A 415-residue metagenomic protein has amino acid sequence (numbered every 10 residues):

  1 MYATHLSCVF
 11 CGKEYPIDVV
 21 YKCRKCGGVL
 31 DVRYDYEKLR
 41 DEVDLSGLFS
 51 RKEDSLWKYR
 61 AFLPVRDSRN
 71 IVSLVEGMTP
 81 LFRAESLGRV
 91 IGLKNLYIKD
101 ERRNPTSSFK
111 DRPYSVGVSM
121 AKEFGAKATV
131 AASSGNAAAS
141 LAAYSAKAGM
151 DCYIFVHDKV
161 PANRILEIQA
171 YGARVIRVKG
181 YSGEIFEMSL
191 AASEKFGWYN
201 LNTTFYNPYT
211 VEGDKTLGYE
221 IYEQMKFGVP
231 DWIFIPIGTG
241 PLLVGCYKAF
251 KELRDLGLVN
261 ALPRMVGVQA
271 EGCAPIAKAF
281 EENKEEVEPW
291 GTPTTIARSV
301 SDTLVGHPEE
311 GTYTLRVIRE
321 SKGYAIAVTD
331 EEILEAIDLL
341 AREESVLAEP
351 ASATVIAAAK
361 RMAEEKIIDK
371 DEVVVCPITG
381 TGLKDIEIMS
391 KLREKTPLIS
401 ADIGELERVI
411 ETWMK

Functional and structural regions predicted by a protein language model:
M1-K415: PLP-dependent amino-acid enzyme catalytic core
